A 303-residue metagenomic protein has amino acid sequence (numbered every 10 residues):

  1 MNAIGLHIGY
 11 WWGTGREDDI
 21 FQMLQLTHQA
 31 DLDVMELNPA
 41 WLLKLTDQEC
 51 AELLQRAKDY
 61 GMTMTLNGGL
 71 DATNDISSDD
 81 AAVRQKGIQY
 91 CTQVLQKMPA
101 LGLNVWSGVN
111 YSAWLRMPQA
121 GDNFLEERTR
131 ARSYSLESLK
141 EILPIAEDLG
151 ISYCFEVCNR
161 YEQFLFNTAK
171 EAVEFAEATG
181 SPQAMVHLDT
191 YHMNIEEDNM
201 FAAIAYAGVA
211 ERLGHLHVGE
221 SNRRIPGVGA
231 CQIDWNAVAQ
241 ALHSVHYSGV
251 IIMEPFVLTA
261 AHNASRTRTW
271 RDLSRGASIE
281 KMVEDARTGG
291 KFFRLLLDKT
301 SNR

Functional and structural regions predicted by a protein language model:
M1-D31, N104, F166-L188, N194-R303: Histidine-acidic metal/acid-base catalytic patches
Y10-W12, P39-W41, L70-A72, N110-W114 (+4 more regions): Active-site-proximal loop/turn and secondary-structure-junction residues that shape catalytic pockets, frequently
D18, K58-T63, S77-M185, G276 (+1 more regions): Active-site acidic/histidine proton-transfer and metal-coordination neighborhood in alpha/beta enzyme cores
L24-T46, T73: N-terminal substrate-binding region of glycoside hydrolase catalytic domains
E36-K58, N110-M117, G227: Glycine-rich, proline-tolerant flexible connector loops at the mouths of alpha/beta enzymes
M62-N74: A short glycine/small-residue-enriched secondary-structure motif
T73-D75, W114-Q119, A260-S265: Short acidic/His/Gly/Ser-rich catalytic and metal-binding motifs that mark active-site loops of diverse hydrolases
